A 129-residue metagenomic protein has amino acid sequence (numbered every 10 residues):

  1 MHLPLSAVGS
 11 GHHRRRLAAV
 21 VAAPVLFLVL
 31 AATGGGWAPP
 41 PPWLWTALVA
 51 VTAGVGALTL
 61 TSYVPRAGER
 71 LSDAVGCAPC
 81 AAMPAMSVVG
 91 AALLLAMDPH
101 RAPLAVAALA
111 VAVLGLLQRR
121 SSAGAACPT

Functional and structural regions predicted by a protein language model:
M1-L5, A105-A108: Short secondary-structure boundary segments
H2-R15, G56-C80, L93-M97, V113-T129: Cytoplasmic membrane-interface segments at the C-terminal ends of transmembrane helices
G11-V49: Membrane-helix boundary elements
R16-L26, G76-V88: Short hydrophobic alpha-helical membrane-embedded segments
V25-L30, V89, V113-L117: Aromatic-anchored segments of alpha-helical transmembrane domains
G35-P42, R70, L95-D98: Membrane-interfacial hairpin junctions
W43-G54, A102-V113: Hydrophobic core segments of alpha-helical transmembrane domains in multi-pass membrane proteins
A82-A107: Membrane-helix boundary connector in multi-pass membrane proteins
